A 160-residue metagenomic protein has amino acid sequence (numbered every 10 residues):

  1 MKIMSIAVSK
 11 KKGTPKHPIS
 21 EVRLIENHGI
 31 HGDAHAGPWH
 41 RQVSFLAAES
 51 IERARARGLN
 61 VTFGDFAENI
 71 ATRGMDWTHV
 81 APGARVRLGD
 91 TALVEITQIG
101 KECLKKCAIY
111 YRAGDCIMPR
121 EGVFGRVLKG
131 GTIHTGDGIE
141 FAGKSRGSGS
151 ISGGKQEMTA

Functional and structural regions predicted by a protein language model:
M1-A160: Metal-cofactor-dependent catalytic cores
